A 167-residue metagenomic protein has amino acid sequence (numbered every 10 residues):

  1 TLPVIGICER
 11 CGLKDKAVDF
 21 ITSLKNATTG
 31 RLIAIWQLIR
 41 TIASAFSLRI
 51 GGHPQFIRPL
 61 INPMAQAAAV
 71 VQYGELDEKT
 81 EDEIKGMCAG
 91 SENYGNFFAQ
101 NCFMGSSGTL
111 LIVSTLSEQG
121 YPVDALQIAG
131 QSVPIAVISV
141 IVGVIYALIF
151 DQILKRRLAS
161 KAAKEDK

Functional and structural regions predicted by a protein language model:
T1-P63: Membrane-embedded alpha-helical segments and adjacent helix-loop junctions characteristic of multi-pass solute
L2-G6, W36-S44, T109-T115, Q131-I149: Hydrophobic core segments of alpha-helical transmembrane domains in multi-pass membrane transport and ion-translocation
L2-P3, G90-F97: Hydrophobic alpha-helical transmembrane segments of multi-pass small-molecule transporters/permeases
S23-T28, T80, I84, V123-Q127: Juxtamembrane/transmembrane-helix boundary motifs in multi-pass membrane proteins
I35, I39-N93, S107-L116: Hydrophobic transmembrane alpha-helices that form the pore/transport pathway of multi-pass ion and small-solute
R49, H53, L116-K167: Juxtamembrane and boundary regions of transmembrane helices in multi-pass small-molecule transporters and channels
I61-L76, N101, Y121-Q131, Q152-R156: Short, highly charged low-complexity linear segments
Y94-G108, V137-I138: Transmembrane alpha-helical segments and their cytosolic interface motifs in multi-pass membrane proteins
